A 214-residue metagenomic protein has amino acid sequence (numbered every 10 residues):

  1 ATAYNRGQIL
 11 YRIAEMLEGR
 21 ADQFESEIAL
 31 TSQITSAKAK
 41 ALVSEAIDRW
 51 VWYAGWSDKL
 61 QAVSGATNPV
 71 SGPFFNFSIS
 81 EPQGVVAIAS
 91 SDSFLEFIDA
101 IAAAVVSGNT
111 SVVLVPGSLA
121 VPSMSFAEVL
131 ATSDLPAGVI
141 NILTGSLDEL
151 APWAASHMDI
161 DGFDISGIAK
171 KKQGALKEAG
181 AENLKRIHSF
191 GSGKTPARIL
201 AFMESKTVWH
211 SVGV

Functional and structural regions predicted by a protein language model:
A1-F75, A103, P116-G117: N-terminal Rossmann-like NAD(P)+-binding subdomain of aldehyde/semialdehyde dehydrogenases
R6, G108, I140, A154: Residue-level signal for inorganic ion chemistry
A37, L42, D48-V63, N76-F77 (+2 more regions): C-terminal segments
K38, E149-L150: Short acidic active-site motifs
G55-S133: Conserved small-residue-rich beta-alpha loop and adjacent elements that most often cradle the phosphate/pyrophosphate
A89-D92, L143-D148, S166-I168, F190-S192: Glycine-rich beta-to-alpha transition loops that act as phosphate-gripper elements at the mouths of alpha/beta enzyme
A103-V105, W153, A179: Hydrophobic/aromatic ligand-binding patch that stacks against planar heteroaromatic rings of cofactors or nucleotides
S111-L114, N141-L143, G162-D164: Short hydrophobic alpha-helical runs that function as membrane-insertion/retention elements
